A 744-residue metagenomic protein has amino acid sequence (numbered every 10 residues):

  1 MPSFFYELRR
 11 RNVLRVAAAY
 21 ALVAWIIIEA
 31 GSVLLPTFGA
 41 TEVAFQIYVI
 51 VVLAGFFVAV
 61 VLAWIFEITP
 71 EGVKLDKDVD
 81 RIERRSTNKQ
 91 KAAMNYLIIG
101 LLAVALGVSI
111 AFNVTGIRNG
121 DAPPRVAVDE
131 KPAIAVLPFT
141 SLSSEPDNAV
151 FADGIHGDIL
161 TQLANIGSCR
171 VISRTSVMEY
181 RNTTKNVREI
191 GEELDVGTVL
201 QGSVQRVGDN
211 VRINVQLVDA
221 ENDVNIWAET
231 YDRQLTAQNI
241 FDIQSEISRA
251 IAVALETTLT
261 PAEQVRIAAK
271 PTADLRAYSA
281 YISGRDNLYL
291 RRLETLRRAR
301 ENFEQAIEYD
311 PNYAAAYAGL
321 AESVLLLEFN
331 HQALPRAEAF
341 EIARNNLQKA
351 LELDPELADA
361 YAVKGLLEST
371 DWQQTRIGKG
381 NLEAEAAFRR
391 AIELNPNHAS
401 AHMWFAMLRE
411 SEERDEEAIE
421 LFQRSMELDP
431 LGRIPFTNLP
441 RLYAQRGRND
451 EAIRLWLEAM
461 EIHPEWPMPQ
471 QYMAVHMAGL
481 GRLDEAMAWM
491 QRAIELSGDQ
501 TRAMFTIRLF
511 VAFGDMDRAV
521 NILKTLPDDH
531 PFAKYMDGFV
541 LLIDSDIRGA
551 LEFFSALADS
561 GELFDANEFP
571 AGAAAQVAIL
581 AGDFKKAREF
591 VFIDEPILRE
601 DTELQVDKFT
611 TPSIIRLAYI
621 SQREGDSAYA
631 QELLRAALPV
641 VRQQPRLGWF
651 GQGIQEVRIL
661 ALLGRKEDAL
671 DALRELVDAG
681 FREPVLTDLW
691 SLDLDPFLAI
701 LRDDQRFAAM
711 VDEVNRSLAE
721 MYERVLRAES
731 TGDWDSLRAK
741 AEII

Functional and structural regions predicted by a protein language model:
M1-T115, V224: An N-terminal, helix-rich hydrophobic module
I65, T87-A93, L97-A127, G157-N302: Catalytic-center loop of serine/cysteine hydrolases
T69, A252-Q264, D354-D359, E413 (+2 more regions): Proline-centered turn/helix-capping motifs that create local helix->coil transitions or kinks
D121-D153: A structural "domain/chain start" motif
T140-S144, M178, E328-H331: A short, flexible beta-alpha/helix-coil linker loop
N165-S168, T198, N222, N312 (+4 more regions): Glycine-centered tight turns that cap/initiate beta-strands
A277-E413, E417, Q423-Q445, L689-D693: Short coil/linker segments at helix-helix boundaries
G380-R389, H402, R414-I744: Alpha-helical protein-protein interaction modules
